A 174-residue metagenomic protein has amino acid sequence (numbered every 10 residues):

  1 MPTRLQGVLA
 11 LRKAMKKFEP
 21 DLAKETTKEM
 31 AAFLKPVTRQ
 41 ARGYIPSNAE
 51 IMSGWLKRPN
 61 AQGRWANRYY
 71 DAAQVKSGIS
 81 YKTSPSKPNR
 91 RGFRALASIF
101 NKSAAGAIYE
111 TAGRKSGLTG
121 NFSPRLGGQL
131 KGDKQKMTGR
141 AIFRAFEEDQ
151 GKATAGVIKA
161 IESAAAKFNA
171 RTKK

Functional and structural regions predicted by a protein language model:
M1-P20, Q135: Disorder-to-helix initiation segments
K13-G132, S163, N169-K174: Short, low-complexity, charged/polar segments at coil/turn and helix-coil boundaries
L130-D149: Short helix/strand-capping connector loops at secondary-structure junctions
R144-K174: C-terminal or internal capping secondary-structure element at the end of a domain, subdomain, or sheet
